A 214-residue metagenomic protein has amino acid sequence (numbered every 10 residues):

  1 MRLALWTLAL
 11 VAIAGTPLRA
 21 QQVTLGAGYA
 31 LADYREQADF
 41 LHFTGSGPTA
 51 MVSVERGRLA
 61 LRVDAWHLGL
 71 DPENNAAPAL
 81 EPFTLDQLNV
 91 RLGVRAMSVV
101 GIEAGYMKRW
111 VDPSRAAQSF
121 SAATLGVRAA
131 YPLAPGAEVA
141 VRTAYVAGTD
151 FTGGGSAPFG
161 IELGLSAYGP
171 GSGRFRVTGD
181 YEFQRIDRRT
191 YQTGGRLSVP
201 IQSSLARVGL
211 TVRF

Functional and structural regions predicted by a protein language model:
L18-N75, L88, L205-R207, T211-R213: Short glycine/proline- and aromatic-enriched beta-strand/turn motifs that initiate or cap beta-hairpins
V23-A27, A50, L59-V63, S98-A104 (+5 more regions): Transmembrane beta-strands of outer-membrane beta-barrel proteins
Y29-R35, R56-R58, A65-D71, Y106-D112 (+5 more regions): Transmembrane beta-strands of outer-membrane beta-barrel pores
R35-F43, D71-F83, D112-F120, T149-F159 (+1 more regions): Outer-membrane beta-barrel translocator domains and adjoining extracellular loop/strand segments of Gram-negative
H42-P48, E55-G57, P82-L88, S98 (+4 more regions): Residues that define the transmembrane beta-barrel architecture of outer-membrane proteins
E55-L59, R95-V100, P132-G136, P170-S172: Outer-membrane beta-barrel channels and translocator barrels
D64-G126: Outer-membrane pore/translocation modules
L165-P170, P200-F214: Outer-membrane beta-barrel "beta-signal"
